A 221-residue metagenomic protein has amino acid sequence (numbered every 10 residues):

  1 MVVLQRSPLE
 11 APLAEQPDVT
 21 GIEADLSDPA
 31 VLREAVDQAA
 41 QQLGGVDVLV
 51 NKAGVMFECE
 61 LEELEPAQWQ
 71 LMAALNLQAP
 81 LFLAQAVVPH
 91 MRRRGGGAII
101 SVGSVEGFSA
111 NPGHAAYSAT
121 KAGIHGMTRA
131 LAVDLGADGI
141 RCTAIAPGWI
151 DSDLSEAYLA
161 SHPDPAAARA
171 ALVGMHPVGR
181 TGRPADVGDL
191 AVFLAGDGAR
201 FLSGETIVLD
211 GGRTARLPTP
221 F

Functional and structural regions predicted by a protein language model:
A24-E34, P66, A185-D186: The beta1-alpha1 cofactor-binding region of Rossmann-like NAD(H)/NADP(H)-dependent oxidoreductases
E60-L61, Q68-Q70, L172: Substrate-binding pocket helix/loop in short-chain dehydrogenase/reductase
E62, S109-A115, A137-D138, G179 (+2 more regions): Active-site loop immediately N-terminal to the catalytic Tyr-X3-Lys motif of short-chain dehydrogenase/reductase
A84, T120, T128: Active-site helix of classical SDR
P89, V133-A137, R200: Alpha-helical segment proximal to the catalytic Tyr-Lys
S104: Residue(s) in the substrate-gating loop at a strand-loop-helix junction that position the organic substrate next
S109, S203-F221: Short C-terminal tail/terminal secondary-structure segment of NAD(P)H-dependent dehydrogenase/reductase domains
